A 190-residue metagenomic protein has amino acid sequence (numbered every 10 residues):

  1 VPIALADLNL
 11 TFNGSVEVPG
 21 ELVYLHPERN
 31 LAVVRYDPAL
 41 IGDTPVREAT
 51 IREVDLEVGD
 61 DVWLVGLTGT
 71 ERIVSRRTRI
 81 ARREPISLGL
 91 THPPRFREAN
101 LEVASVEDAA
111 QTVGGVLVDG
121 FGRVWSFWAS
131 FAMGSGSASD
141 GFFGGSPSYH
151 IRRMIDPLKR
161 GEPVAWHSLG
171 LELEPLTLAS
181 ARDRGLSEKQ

Functional and structural regions predicted by a protein language model:
V1, G59, L117-W125, I155: Amphipathic, non-transmembrane alpha-helical segments in extracytoplasmic/periplasmic proteins
V1-V74, N100-V103, E107: Conserved active-site neighborhood of the chymotrypsin/trypsin-like protease fold
L5, G20, T68-E71, V124-E188: C-terminal cap/linker of serine protease catalytic domains
T11, V65, A81, E172-E174: Residues in well-ordered beta-strands of folded domains
P19-E21, R79, V116, E172: Residues located in well-ordered beta-strands
L25-R29, E84-E102, L158-V164, L178-K189: Gly/Ser-enriched beta-turn/beta-hairpin loop segments
D37-A49, V74-G141, Q190: Active-site region of chymotrypsin-like
E53-E57, T112, G145-Y149: Soluble non-cytosolic domains of exported or imported proteins
